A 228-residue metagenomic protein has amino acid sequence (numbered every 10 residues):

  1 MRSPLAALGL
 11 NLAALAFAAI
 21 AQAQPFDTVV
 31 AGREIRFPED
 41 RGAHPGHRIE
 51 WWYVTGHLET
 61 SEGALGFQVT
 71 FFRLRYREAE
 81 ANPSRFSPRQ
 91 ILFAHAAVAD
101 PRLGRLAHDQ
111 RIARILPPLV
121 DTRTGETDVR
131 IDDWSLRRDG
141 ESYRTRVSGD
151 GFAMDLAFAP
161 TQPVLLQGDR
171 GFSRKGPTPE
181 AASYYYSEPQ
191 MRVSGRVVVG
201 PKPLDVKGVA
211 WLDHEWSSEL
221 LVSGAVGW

Functional and structural regions predicted by a protein language model:
M1-S3: N-terminal secretory signal peptides that target proteins for export/translocation
L5, A19-W228: Targeting-peptide/extracellular-domain and disordered-appendage signature
A7-A18: Bacterial N-terminal signal peptides
